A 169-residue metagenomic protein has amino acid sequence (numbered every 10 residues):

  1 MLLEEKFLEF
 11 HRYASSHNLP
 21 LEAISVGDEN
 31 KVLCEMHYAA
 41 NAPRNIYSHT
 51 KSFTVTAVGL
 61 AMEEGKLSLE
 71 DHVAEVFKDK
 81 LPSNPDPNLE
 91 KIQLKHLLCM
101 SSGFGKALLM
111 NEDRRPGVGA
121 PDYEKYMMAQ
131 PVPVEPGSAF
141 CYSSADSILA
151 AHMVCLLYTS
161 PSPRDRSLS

Functional and structural regions predicted by a protein language model:
M1-L2: Basic/polar N-terminal segments that are highly enriched at the extreme N-terminus, encompassing both cleavable
K6-A40, L69: A short, well-structured edge-of-sheet supersecondary motif
R12-H17, P43-T50, G59-Y142: Active-site-proximal loop and beta-strand segments within enzyme catalytic domains
L33, P82, R166: Flexible, glycine-rich phosphate/dinucleotide-binding loops and adjacent beta-alpha linkers at cofactor/substrate
F53-T56, A145-M153: Well-ordered alpha-helical segments within folded domains of soluble proteins
Y158-D165: Conserved small/polar residues in nucleotide/adenosyl-binding loops
